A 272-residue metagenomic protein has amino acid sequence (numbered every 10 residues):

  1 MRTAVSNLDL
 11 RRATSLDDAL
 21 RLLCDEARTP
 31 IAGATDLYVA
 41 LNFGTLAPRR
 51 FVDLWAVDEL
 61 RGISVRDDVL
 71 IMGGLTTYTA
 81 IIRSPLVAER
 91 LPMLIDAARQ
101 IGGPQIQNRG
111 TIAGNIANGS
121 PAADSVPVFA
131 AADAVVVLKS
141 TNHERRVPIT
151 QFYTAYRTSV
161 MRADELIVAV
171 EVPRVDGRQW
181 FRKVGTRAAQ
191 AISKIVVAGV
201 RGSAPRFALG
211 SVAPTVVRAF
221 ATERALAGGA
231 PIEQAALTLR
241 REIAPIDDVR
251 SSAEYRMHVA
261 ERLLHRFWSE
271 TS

Functional and structural regions predicted by a protein language model:
M1-S272: C-terminal structural segment of proteins
